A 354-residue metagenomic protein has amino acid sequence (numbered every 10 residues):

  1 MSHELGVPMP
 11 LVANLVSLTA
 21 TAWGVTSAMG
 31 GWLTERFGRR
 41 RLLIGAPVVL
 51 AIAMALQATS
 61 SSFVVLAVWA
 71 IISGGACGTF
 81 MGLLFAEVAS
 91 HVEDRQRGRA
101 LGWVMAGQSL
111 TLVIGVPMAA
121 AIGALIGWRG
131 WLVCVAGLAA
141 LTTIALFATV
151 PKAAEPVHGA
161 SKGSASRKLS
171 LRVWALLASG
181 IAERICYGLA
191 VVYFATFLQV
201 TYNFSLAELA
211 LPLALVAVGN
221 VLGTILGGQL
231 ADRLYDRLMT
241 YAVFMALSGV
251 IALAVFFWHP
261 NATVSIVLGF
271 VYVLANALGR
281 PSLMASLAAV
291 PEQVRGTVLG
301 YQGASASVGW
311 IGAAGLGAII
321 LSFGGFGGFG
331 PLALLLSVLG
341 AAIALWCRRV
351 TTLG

Functional and structural regions predicted by a protein language model:
V25-S61: Conserved MFS/SLC helix-loop-helix module at the cytosolic interface between two early adjacent transmembrane helices
S27-G38, T224-D236, L321: Helix-to-loop junctions at the C-terminal end of transmembrane segments in multipass secondary transporters
A53, V64-I72, T263-V271: Paired small-residue
W69-G107: Cytoplasmic helix-loop-helix junction between adjacent transmembrane helices in 12-TM secondary transporters
W103-A148: Helix-loop-helix hairpin linking two adjacent transmembrane segments in secondary transporters
V173-A214: Extracytoplasmic gate region of multi-pass secondary transporters
R237-L283: C-terminal transmembrane helical hairpin of 12-TM major facilitator-type secondary transporters
Q293-F326: A late C-terminal transmembrane helix in Major Facilitator Superfamily
